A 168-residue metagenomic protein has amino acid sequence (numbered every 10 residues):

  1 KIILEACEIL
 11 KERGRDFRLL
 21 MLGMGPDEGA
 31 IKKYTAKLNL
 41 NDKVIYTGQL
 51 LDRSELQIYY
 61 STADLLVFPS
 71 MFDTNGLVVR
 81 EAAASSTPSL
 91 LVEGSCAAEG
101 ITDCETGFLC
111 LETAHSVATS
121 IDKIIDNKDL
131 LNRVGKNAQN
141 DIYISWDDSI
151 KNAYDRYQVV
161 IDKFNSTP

Functional and structural regions predicted by a protein language model:
K1-R15, L19, P26-K32, Q57: A conserved mid-protein helix/loop that constitutes part of the nucleotide-sugar donor-binding site
K32-L50: Nucleotide-activated donor-binding/catalytic signature segment of Leloir-type glycosyltransferases, i.e., the conserved
Q49, Q57-A63: Short alpha-helical donor nucleotide-sugar binding micro-motif in glycosyltransferases
M71: Aromatic "clamp/platform" in nucleotide-sugar-dependent glycosyltransferases that forms part of the donor/acceptor
P88-V92: Short hydrophobic beta-strand element within catalytic cores of glycosyltransferases and related nucleotide-activated
D103-C104, F108-A114, K123-K128: Conserved acidic donor-binding segment of nucleotide-sugar-dependent glycosyltransferases
L130-I144, D155: A short, well-ordered alpha-helix in the C-terminal region of glycosyltransferases
W146-P168: C-terminal alpha-helical cap of glycosyltransferases
